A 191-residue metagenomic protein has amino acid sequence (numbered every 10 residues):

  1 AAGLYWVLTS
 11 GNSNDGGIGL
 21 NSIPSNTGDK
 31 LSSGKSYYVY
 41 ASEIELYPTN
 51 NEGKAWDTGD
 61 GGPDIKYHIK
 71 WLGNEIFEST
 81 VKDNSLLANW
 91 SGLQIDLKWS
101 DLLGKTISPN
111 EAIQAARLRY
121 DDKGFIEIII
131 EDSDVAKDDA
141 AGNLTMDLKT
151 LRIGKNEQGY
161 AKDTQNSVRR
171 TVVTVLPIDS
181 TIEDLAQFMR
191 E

Functional and structural regions predicted by a protein language model:
G3-G19: Hydrophobic single-pass membrane-insertion segments
L20-I23, L31, T181, L185-E191: Activation corresponds to long, low-complexity, non-globular regions
L20-K66: C2/C2-like lipid-binding beta-sandwich modules
I44, L72-N74, E131-S133: Solvent-exposed coil/turn segments that connect beta secondary-structure elements in extracytoplasmic/periplasmic
K54-K66, V81-D83, S91, K98-L103 (+3 more regions): C2 and C2-like phospholipid-binding beta-sandwich domains
P63-E75: Extended low-complexity, serine/threonine- and proline-enriched intrinsically disordered segments
L72-E75, L118-G124: A short, structured loop/turn motif at beta-sheet edges
N74-S85: Surface-exposed beta-strand/loop patches in noncatalytic accessory domains and peripheral targeting/linker segments
